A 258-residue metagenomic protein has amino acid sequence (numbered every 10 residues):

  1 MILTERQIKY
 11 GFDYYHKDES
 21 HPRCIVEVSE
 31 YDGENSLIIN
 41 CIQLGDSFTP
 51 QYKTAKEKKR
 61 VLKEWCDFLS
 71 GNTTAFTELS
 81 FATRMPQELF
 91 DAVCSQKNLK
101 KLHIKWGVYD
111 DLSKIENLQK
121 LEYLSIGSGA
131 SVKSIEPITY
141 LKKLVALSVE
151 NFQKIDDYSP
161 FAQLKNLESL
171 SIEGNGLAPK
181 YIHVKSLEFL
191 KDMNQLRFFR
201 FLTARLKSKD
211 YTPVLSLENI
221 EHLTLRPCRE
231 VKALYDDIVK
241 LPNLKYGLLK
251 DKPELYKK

Functional and structural regions predicted by a protein language model:
L3-L112, K120-F189, Q195-K258: Concave beta-strand-loop units of leucine-rich repeat
